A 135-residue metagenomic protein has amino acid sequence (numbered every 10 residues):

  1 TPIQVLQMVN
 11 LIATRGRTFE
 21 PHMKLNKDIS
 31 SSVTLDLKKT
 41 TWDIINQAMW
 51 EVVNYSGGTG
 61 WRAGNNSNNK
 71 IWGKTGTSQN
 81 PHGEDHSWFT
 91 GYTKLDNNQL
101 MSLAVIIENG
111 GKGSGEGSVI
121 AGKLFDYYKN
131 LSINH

Functional and structural regions predicted by a protein language model:
T1-T34, T40, N46, V53-H135: Active-site beta-strand/loop architecture of penicillin-binding DD-peptidases
